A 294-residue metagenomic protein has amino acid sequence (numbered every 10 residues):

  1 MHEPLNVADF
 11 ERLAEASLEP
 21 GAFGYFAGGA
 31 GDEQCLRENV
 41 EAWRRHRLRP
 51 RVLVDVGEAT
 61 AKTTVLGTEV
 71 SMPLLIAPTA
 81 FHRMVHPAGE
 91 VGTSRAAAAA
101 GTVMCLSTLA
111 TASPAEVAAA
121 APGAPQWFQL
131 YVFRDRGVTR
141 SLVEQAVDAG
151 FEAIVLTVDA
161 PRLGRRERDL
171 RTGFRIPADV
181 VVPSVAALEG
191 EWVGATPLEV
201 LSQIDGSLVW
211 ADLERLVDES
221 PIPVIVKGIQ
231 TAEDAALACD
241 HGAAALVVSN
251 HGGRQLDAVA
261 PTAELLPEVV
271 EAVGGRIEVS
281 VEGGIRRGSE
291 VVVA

Functional and structural regions predicted by a protein language model:
M1-V70, R166, G173-L208: An N-cap/entry alpha-helix motif that binds or orients negatively charged groups
V7, C35, G89, L109 (+4 more regions): Residue-level preference for nonpolar/small residues embedded in alpha-helices
G29, S107, Q129, L156 (+1 more regions): Active-site-adjacent beta-strand anchor residues
R47, K62-T64, P73-A77, V103-S107 (+2 more regions): Short, conserved beta-strand segments within well-ordered enzyme catalytic domains that often line or immediately flank
S71-P114: Glycine-rich active-site/cofactor-binding loop and its immediate structural neighborhood
F81, R95, A99, A120 (+2 more regions): Alpha/beta enzyme core
A98-A120, A124-T139: A gly/proline- and charged-residue-enriched helix-loop-helix capping module
